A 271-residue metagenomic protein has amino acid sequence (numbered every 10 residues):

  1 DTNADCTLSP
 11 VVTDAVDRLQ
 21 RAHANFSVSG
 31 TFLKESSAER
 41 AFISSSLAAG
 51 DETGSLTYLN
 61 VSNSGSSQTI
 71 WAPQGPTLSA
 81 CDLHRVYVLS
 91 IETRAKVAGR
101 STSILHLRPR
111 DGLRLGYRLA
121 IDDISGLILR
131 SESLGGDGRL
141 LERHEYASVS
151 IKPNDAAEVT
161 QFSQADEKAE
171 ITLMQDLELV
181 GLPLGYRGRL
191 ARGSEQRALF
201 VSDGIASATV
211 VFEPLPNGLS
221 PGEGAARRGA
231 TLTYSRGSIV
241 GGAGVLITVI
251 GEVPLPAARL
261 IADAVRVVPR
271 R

Functional and structural regions predicted by a protein language model:
D1-G54, H84, R94, P221-R271: N-terminal leader/targeting segments and the immediate start of mature chains
D5-G30, P153-Q196, I261-V268: N-terminal "mature-domain start" segment
L33-A80, R130-S150, A258: An acidic-aromatic
A38, A98-S101, E195: Short acidic/glycine-enriched loop/turn segments that link adjacent beta-strands
R40-I43, L113-Y117, L141-E142, Q196 (+1 more regions): Short, surface-exposed coil-to-beta transition loops
Y58-D123: Short N-terminal edge-element motif at the start of the domain
V61-S64, W71-P73, Q161-V245, I250-L260: Short, solvent-exposed recognition patches
K96-F162, A225-A226: Gly/Pro-enriched, hydrophobic low-complexity segments that function as extracytoplasmic propeptides/linkers
